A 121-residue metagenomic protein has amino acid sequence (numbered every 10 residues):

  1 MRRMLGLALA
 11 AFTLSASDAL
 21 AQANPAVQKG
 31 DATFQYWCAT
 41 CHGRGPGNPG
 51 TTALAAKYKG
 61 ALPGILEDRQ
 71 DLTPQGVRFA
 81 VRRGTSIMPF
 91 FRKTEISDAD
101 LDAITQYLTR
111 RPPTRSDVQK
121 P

Functional and structural regions predicted by a protein language model:
M1-M4: Positively charged n-region of N-terminal signal peptides that target proteins for export
G6-S15: Bacterial N-terminal signal peptides
S17-Q35, N48-P49: Electrostatic cytochrome c docking/interface patches
G30, F34-G45, I104: The canonical Cys-X-X-Cys-His
D31, G43-F79: Gly/Gly-Pro-rich "capping" loops immediately C-terminal to redox-active cysteine motifs in periplasmic/lumenal
V81, R92-P121: C-terminal capping alpha-helices of c-type cytochrome domains
M88-F90: Methionine-biased hydrophobic packing positions in alpha-helices, especially within tandem helical repeat solenoids
